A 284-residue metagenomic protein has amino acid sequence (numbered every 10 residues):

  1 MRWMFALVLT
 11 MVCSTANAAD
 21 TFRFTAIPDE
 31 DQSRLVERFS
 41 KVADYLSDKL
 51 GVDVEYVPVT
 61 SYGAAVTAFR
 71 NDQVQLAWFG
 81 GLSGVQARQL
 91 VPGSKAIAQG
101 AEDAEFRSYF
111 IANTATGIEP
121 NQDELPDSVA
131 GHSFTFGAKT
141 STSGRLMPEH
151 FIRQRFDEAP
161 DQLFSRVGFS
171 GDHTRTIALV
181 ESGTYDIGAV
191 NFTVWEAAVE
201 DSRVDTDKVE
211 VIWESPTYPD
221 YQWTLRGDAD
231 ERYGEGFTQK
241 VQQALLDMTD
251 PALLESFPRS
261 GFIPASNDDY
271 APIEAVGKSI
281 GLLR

Functional and structural regions predicted by a protein language model:
A16-A26, S33, D48, L125-S133 (+1 more regions): Immediate post-signal peptide segment of exported/extracytoplasmic ligand-binding proteins
A19-S83: Extracytoplasmic small-molecule ligand-binding "clamshell" domains of the periplasmic binding protein/Venus flytrap
R23, I27-P28, E102-Y109, R203-R232 (+3 more regions): Periplasmic-binding protein-like
K41-G51, S128, S143-F169, A197-D205 (+1 more regions): Ligand-binding cleft/hinge of the Venus flytrap
Y56-T67, G80-L82, P160-A178, P219: Short helix-initiation/N-cap motifs at beta->coil->alpha
W78-V91, R153-Q154, L179-S182, D186-T206: A ligand-binding cleft/hinge motif common to bilobed small-molecule-binding domains
G100-R155: A conserved helix-loop-strand patch within extracytoplasmic ligand-binding domains of the periplasmic binding
S133-Q154, Q239-R284: Ligand-binding clefts/hinges and TM-proximal coupling segments of bilobed small-molecule sensing domains
